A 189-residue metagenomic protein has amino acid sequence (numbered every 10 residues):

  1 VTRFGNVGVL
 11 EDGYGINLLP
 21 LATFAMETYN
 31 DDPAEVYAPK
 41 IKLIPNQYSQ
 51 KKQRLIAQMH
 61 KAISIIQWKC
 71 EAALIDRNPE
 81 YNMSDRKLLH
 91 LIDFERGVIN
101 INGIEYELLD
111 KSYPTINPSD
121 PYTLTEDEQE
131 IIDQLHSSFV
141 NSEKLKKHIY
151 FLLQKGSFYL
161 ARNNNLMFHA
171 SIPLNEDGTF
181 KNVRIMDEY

Functional and structural regions predicted by a protein language model:
V1-Y189: Feature recognizes metal-dependent phosphohydrolase scaffolds
